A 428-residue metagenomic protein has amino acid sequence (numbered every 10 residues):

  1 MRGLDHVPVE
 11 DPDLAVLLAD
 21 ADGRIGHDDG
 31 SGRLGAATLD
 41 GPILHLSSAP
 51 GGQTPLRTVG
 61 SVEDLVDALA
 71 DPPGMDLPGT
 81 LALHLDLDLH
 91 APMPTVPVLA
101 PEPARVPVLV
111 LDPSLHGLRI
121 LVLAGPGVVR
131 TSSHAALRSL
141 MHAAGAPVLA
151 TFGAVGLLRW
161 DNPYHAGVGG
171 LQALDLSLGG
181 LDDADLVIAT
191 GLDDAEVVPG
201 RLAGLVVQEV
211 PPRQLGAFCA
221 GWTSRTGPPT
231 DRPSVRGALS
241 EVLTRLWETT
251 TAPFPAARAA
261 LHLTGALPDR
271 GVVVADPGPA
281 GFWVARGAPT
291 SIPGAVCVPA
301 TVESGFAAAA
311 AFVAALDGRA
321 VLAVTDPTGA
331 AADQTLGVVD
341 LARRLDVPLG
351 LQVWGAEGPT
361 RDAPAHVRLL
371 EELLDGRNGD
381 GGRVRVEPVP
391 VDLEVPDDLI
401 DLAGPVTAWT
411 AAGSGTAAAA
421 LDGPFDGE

Functional and structural regions predicted by a protein language model:
M1, T38-D40, S48, G60 (+11 more regions): Structural motif
M1-R2, A238-G318, L399, T407-A408 (+1 more regions): Active-site diphosphate/adenylate-binding microenvironment
L4, D11-G41, A124-V206, A288-R319 (+2 more regions): Glycine-rich, anion-gripping cofactor-binding loops and their flanking helix/strand elements in enzyme active sites
V7-E10, H45, T58, L83-L85 (+9 more regions): General beta-strand structural signal in soluble alpha/beta enzymes
A21-G30, A68-P78, L109-I120, L140 (+4 more regions): Glycine-rich phosphate/diphosphate-binding loops that line cofactor/substrate pockets in enzymes
I43-L77, G350-R385, P396, T407-G413 (+1 more regions): Conserved thiamine diphosphate
P78-L109, D183, E196, E372-E428: Glycine/aspartate-rich loop-and-adjacent alpha/beta segment that forms the canonical ThDP
L83-P103, A203-P233: Terminal amphipathic helices with adjacent charged low-complexity linkers/tails
